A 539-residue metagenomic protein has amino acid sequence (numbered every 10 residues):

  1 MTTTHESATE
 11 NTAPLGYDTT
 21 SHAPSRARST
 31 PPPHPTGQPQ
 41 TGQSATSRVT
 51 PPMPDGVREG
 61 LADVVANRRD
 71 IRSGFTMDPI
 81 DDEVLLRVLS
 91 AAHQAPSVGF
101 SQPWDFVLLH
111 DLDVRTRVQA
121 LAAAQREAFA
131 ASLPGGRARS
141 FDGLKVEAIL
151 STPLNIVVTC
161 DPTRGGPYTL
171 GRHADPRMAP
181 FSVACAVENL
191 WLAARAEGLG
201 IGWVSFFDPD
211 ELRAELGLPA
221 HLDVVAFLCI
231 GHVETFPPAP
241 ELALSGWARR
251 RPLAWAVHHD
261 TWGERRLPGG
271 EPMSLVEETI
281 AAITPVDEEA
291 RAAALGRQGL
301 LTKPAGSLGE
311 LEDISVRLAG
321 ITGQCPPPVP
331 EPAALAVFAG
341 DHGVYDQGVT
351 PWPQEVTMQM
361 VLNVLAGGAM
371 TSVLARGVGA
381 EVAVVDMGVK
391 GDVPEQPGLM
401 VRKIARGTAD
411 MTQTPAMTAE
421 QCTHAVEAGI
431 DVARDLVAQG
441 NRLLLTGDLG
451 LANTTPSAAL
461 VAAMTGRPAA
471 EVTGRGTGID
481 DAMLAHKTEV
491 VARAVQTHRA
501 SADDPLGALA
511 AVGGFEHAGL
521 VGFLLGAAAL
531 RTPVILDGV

Functional and structural regions predicted by a protein language model:
T3-E6, N11-P24, R28-P31, G37 (+4 more regions): C-terminal helix-cap and adjacent tail motif
G42-S47, G60-D78, E271-P304: Generic N-terminal amphipathic, Lys/Arg-enriched alpha-helix
R58-D63, L150-C160, P397-A405, V490: Short coil-to-beta-strand
R87-H93, I156, R164-E215, A369-A380 (+1 more regions): Small-aliphatic-rich amphipathic alpha-helix that forms the alpha element of a beta-alpha
Q94-F100: Glycine-rich phosphate/pyrophosphate-binding beta-alpha loops
S101-V183: Glycine/small-residue-rich phosphate/adenosyl-binding loop
R126-L133, V146, G217-L242, T418-A419 (+2 more regions): A glycine-rich helix N-cap at a beta->alpha junction
L275-V539: N-terminal loops that bind phosphate or other acidic moieties and the adjacent beta-alpha structural core
